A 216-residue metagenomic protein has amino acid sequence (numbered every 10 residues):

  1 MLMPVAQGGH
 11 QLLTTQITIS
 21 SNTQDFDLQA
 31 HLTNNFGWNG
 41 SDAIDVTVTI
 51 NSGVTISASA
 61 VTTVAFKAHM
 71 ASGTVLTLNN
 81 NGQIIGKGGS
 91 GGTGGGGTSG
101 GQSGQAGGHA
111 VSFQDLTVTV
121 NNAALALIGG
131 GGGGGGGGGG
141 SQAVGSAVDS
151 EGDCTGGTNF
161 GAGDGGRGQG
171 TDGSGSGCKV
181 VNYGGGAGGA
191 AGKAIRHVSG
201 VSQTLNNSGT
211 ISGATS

Functional and structural regions predicted by a protein language model:
M1-A43, V201-S216: Enriched but not universal
Q16-S20, S41-I56, L76-N79: Glycine-rich repeat segments that build the extracellular carbohydrate-interaction surface of secreted and virion
F36, A68-H69: Leucine-rich repeat
G53-T63, H69-T74, N81-F113, A123-V198 (+1 more regions): Glycine-centered low-complexity coil/loop motifs and glycine-rich tracts, especially the flexible linkers
V118-N122: Ankyrin repeat structural motif
